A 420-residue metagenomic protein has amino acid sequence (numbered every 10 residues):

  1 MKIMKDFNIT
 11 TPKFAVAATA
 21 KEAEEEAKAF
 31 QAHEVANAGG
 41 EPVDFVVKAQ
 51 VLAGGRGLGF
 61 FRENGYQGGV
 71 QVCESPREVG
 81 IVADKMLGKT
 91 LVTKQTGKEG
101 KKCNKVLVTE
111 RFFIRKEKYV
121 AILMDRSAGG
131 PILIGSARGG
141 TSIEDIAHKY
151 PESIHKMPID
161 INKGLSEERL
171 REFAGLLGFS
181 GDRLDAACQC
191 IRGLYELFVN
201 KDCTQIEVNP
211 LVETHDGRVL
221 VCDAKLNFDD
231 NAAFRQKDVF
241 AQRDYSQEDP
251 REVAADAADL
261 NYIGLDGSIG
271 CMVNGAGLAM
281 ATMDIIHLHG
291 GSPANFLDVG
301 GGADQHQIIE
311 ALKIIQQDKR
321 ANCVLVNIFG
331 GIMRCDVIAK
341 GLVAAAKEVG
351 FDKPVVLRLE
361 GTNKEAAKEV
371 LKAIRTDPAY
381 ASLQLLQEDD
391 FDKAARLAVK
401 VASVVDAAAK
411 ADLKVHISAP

Functional and structural regions predicted by a protein language model:
M1-V208, V212-V326, D336-E348, E360-T362 (+1 more regions): ATP-dependent carboxylate/acyl-activation modules
F329-G330: A generic structural motif
M333: Short glycine-rich, flexible loops that bind phosphorylated cofactors or substrates
D352-E360: Short internal beta-strands
